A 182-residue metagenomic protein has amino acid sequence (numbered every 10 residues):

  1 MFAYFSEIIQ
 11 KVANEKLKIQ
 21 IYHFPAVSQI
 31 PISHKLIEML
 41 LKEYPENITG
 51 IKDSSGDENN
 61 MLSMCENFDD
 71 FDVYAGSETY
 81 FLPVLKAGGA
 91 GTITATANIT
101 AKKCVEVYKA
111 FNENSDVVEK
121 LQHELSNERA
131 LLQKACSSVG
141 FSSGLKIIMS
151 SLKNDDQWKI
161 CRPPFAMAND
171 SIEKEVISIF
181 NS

Functional and structural regions predicted by a protein language model:
F2-A3: Glycine-rich anion/phosphate-binding loops
I9-L17, F24-R129, Q133-S137: Catalytic alpha/beta core domains of metabolic enzymes, predominantly
L85-G88, R129-P163: Conserved short secondary-structure transition element at the edge of the structured enzyme core that lines
H123-N127, S150, N181: Short amphipathic alpha-helical surface patches that mediate protein-protein
N154-S182: Flexible C-terminal active-site loop/helix
